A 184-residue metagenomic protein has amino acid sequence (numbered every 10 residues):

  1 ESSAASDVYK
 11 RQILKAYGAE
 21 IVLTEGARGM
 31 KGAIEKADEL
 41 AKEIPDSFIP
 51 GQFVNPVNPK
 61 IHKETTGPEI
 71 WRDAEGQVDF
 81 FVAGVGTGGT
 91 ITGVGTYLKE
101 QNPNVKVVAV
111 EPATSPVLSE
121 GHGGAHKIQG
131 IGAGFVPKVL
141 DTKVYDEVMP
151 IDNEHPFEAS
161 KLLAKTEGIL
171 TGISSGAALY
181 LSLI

Functional and structural regions predicted by a protein language model:
E1-A5, Y9: Single conserved hydrophobic/aromatic residue that forms the stacking wall/gate of nucleotide- or nucleobase-binding
S6, A83, T87-I91, S174-A178: Ser/Thr-glycine-rich phosphate-binding loops at phosphate-binding pockets of nucleotides, nucleotide cofactors
I13-I21: Acidic/polar active-site rim loop that often engages polyanionic ligands
E20-R28, E111: Short beta->alpha connector loops at strand-helix junctions that form conserved, small/polar/Pro-enriched
I34-E35, I44-D46, E100-I173: Active-site/ligand-binding loops adjacent to catalytic centers
S47-G86, T96-Y97, T142, E154-I169: Active-site/ligand-binding-proximal alpha/beta "capping" segment
T90-Q101, L183: Short Gly/Thr/Asp-enriched flexible loops that form oxyanion-binding sites at enzyme active sites
V94, S160, A178-S182: Buried hydrophobic packing segments
